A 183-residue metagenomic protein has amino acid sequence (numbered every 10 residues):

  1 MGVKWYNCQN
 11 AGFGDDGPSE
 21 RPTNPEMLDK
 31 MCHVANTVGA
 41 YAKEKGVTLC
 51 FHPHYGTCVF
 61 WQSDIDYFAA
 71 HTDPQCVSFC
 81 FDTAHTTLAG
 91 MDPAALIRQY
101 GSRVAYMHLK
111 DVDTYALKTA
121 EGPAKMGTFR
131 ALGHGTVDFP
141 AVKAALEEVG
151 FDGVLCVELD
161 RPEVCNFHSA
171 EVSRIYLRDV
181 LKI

Functional and structural regions predicted by a protein language model:
M1-F79, F167: Active-site acidic/histidine proton-transfer and metal-coordination neighborhood in alpha/beta enzyme cores
G2, N36, Q62-V77, F81 (+1 more regions): Histidine-acidic metal/acid-base catalytic patches
